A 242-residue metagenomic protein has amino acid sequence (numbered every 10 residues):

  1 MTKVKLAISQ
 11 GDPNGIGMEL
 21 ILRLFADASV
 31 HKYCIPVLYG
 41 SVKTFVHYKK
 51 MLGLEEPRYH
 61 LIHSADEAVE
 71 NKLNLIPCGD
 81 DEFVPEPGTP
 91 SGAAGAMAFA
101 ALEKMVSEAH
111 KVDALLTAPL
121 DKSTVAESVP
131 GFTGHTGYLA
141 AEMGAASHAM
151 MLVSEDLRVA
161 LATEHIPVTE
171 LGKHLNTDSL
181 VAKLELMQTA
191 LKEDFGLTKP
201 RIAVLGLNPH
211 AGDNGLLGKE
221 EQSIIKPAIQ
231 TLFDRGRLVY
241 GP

Functional and structural regions predicted by a protein language model:
M1-H135, D178-P242: Contiguous, glycine/small-aliphatic-enriched amphipathic segments in soluble metabolic enzymes
N74-L75, H148-M150, V159: Conserved beta-strand scaffold positions in the cores of enzyme catalytic domains, especially in NTP/NDP-utilizing
E127-A149: Glycine/threonine-rich beta-strand-loop-alpha-helix active-site module that forms ligand/phosphate-binding
S147, D156-R158, T198: A generic structural signal for well-ordered coil/turn residues at beta-strand boundaries that shape enzyme active-site
M151-L152, G196: Short beta-strand
L152-K183: Ligand-binding beta-strand-loop-alpha-helix segment within the catalytic cores of soluble metabolic enzymes
